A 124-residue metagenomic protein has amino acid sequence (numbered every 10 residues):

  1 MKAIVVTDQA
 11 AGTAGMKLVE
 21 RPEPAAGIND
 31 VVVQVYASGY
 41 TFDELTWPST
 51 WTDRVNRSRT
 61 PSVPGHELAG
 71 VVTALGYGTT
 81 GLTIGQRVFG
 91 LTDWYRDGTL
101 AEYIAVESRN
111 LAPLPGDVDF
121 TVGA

Functional and structural regions predicted by a protein language model:
M1-K2: Extreme N-terminal starter segment of soluble prokaryotic enzymes
V5-D8, S49, V72: Residue-level signal for short segments within beta-strands and strand-turn junctions of well-structured beta-sheet
T7-A11, S38-Y40: Short polar catalytic/cofactor-binding loops
T13-P22: Short glycine/threonine/proline-enriched tight-turn/helix- or strand-capping micro-motif at secondary-structure
P22-Y40, W51-Y95: Glycine-rich beta-strand-centered segment in the early N-terminal region that forms part of a ligand/cofactor-binding
D43-S49: Cytochrome P450 core scaffold surrounding the K-helix E-X-X-R motif and the conserved "meander" helix-loop region
G90-A124: NAD(P)H dinucleotide-binding glycine-rich loop of Rossmann-like/cofactor-binding domains, especially the beta1-alpha1
